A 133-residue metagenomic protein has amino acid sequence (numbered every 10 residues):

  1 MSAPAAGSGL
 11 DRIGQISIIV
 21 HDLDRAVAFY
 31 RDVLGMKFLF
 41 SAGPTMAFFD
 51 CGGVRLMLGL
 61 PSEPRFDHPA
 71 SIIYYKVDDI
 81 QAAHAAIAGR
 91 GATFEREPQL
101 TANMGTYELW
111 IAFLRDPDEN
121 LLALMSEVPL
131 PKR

Functional and structural regions predicted by a protein language model:
M1-D24, S71-I73, M125-R133: N-terminal beta-strand motif that seeds the catalytic metal site of vicinal oxygen chelate
P4-A5, P61, L100: Short, P/G- and charge-enriched loop/turn segments at secondary-structure junctions
S8-L10, R65-D67, T106: A generic structural micro-feature
L10-D11, S17-L56: Core segments of cupin and vicinal oxygen chelate
G14, L39, E95-R96, L122: A short, local hydrophobic-aromatic micro-motif
L23, I73-L121, K132: Vicinal oxygen chelate
K37-S71, L121-E127: Conserved short beta-strand elements that form part of the metal-binding/catalytic scaffold of enzyme active sites
